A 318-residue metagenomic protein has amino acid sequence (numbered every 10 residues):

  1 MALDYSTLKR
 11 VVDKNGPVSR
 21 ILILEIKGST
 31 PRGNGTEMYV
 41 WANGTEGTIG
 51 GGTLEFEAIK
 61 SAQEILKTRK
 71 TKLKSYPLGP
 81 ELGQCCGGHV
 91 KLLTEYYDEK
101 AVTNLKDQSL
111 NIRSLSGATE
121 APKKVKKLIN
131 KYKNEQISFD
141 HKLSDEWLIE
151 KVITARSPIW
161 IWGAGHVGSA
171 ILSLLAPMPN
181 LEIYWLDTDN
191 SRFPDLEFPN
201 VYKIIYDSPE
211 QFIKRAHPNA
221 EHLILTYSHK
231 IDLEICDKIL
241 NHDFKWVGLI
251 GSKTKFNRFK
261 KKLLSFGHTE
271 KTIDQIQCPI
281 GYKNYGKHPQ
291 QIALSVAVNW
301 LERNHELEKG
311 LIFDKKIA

Functional and structural regions predicted by a protein language model:
M1-L186, D195-Y202, N299-A318: Segments forming oxygen-rich coordination pockets for charged ligands
G16, L181, V201, A220 (+2 more regions): A structural micro-motif
G51, A164, S228-H229, S252 (+1 more regions): Short beta->alpha junction loops/turns
D187, I205-D207, C278: Short loop/edge segments at beta-strand edges and connector loops that shape dinucleotide/nucleotide cofactor-binding
D187-D189, K253: Residues in the short beta-alpha loop(s) of Rossmann-like NAD(P)-binding domains
S191-P194, F256: Short alpha-helix immediately C-terminal to the canonical SAM-binding loop
Y202-S265, A293, L301: Phosphate-bearing ligand-interacting subdomains that bind or position ATP/ADP/UDP/GDP/NAD(P) or nucleotide-linked
F244, L249-A318: Adenosine-phosphate binding glycine-rich loop
